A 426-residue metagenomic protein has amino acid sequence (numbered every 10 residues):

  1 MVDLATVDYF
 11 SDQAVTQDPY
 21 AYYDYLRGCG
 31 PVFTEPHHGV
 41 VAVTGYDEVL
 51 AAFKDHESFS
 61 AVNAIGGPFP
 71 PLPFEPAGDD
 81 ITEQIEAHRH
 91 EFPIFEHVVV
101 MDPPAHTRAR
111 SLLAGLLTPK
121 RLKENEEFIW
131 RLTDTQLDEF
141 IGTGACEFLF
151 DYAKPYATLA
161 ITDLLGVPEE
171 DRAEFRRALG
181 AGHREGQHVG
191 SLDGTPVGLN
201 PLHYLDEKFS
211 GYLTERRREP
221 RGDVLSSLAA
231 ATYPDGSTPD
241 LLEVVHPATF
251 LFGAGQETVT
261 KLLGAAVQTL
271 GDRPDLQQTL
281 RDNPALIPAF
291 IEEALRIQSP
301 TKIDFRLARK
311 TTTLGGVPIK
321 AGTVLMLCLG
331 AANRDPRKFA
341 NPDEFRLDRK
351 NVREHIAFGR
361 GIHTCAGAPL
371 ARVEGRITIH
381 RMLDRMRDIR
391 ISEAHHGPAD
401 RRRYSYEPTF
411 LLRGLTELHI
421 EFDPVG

Functional and structural regions predicted by a protein language model:
M1-G426: Cytochrome P450
